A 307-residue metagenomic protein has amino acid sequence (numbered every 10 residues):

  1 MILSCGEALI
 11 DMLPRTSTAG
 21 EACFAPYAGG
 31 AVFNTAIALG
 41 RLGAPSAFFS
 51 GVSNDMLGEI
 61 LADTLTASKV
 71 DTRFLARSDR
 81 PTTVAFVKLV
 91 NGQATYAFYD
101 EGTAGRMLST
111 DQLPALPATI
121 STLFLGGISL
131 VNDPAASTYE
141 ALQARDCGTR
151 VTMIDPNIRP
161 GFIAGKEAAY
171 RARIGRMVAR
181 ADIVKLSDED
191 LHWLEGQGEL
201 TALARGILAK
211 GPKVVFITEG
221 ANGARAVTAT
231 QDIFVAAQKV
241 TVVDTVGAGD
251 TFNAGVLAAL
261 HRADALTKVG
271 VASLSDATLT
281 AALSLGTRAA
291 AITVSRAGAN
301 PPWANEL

Functional and structural regions predicted by a protein language model:
M1-V70: Glycine-rich phosphate/adenosyl-contacting loop at the front of the ribokinase-like
A8, A31, I128, P156 (+1 more regions): Active-site metal-binding loops of divalent metal-dependent hydrolases
T18-P26, A164-E167, A272-S273: Short glycine-enriched, charge-decorated loop/helix-capping segments at active-site entrances that position
P45-I128, N132: Conserved N-terminal subdomain of the carbohydrate kinase-like
P45-S46, T72, R150-T152, V215: Hydrophobic anchor at the start of a short beta-strand that flanks the dinucleotide cofactor-binding loop
E101-T110, A164-A169, V271-A272: Short gly/ser/thr-rich secondary-structure transition/capping motifs
T122, I128-R205, P212, N222: Conserved beta-alpha-beta core of the PfkB/ribokinase-like small-molecule kinase fold
G196-L307: Conserved phosphate-binding/catalytic region of the ribokinase-like
